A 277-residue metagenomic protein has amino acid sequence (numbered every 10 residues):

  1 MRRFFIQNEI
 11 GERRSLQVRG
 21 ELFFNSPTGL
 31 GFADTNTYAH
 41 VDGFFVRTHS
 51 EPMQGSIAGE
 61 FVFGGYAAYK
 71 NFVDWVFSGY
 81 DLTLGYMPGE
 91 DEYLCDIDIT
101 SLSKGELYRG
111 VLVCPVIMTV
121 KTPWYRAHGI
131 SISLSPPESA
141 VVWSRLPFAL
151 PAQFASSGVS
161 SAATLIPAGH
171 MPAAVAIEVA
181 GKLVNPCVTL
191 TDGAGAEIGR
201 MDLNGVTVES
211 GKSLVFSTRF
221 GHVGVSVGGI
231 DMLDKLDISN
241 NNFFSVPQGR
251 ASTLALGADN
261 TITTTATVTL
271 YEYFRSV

Functional and structural regions predicted by a protein language model:
M1-N36: Polar/acidic, low-complexity leader/linker segments enriched in S/T/G and N/D
R13-G20, Y93-T100, I198-V206, D234-I238: Short amphipathic beta-strand/extended segments with alternating polar/hydrophobic composition
F23-N25, G85-G129: Short beta-strand and beta-hairpin "edge-sheet" elements
N36-Y66, G110-W124, A251-S252: Oligomerization/assembly interface segments of phage tail-like spikes and tubes
H49-M53, V76-S78, Y108-L112, P167-M171 (+2 more regions): Solvent-exposed loop and beta-edge segments used for protein-protein assembly and interaction
V62-L102: Short, acidic/charged, Gly/Pro-enriched secondary-structure junctions
K70-F77, V113-C114, I130-S135: "Short basic amphipathic alpha-helical interaction patches in structured regions
S133-V277: Intrinsically disordered, low-complexity segments enriched in serine, threonine, and glycine
